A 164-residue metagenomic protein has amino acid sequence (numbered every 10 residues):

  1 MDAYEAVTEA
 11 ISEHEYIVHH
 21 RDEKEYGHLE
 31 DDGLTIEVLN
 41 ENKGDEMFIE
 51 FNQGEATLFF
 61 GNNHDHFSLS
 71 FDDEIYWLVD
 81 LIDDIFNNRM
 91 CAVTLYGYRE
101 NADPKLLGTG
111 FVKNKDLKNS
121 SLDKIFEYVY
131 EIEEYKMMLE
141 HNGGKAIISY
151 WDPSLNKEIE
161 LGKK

Functional and structural regions predicted by a protein language model:
M1-V18: Amphipathic alpha-helical segments
D2-A6, S70-W77, I82: Short amphipathic alpha-helical segments
E13-I17, R21, N88, K118 (+1 more regions): Surface-exposed polar/charged interaction patches
V18-A56: Amphipathic, interaction-prone secondary-structure segments
G27-L39, L58-F60, A102-N114, N119: Generic recognition of long tandem-repeat/solenoid scaffolds
E41-W77, S121-K164: Intrinsically disordered, low-complexity regulatory segments enriched in Ser/Thr/Pro and charged residues
I75-I132: Amphipathic protein-protein interaction modules
